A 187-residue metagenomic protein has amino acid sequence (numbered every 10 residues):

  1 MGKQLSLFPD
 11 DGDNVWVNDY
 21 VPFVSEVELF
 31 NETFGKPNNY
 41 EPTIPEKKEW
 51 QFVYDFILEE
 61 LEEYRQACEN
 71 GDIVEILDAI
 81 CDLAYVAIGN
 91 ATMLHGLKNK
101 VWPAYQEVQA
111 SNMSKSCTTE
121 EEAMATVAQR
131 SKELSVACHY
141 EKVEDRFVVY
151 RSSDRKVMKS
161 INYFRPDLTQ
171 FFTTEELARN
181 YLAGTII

Functional and structural regions predicted by a protein language model:
G2-I80, A84-I187: Flexible "arm" and connector segments at domain edges
